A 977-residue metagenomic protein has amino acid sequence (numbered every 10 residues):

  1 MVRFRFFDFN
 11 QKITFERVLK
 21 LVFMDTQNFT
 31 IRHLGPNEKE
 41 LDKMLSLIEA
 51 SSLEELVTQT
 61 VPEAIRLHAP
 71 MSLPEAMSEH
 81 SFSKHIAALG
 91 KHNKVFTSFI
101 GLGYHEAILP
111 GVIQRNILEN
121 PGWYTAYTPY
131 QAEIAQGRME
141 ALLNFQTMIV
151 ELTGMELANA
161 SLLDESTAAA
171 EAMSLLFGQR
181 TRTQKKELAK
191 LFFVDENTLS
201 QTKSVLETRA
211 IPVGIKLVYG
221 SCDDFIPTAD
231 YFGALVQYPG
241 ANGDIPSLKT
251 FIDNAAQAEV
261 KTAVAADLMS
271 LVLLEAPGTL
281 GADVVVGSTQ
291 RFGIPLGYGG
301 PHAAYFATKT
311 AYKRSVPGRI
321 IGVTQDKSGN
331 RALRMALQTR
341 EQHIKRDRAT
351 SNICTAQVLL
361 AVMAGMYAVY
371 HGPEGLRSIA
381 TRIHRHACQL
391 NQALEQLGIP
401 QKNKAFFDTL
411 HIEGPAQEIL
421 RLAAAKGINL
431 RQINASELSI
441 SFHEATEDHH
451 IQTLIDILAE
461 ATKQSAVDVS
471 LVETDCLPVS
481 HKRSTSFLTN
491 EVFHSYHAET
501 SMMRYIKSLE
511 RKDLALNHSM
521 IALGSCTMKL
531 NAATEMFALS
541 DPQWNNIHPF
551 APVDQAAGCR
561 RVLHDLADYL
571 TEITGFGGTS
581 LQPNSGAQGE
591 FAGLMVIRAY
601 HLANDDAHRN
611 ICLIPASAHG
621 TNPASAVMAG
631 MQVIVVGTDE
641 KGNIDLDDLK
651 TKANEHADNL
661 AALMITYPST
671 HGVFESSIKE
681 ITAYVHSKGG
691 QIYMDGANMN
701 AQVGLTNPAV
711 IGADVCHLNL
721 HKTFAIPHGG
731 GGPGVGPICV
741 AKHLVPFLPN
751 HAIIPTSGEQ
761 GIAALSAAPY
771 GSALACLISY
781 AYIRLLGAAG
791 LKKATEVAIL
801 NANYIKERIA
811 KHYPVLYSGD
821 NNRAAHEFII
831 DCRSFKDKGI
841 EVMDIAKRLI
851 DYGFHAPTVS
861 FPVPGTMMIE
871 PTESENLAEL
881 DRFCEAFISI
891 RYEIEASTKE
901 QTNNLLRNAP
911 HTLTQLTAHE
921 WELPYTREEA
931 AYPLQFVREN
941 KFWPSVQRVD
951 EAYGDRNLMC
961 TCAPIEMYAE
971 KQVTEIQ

Functional and structural regions predicted by a protein language model:
F6-I13, K20: Polybasic, lysine-rich low-complexity intrinsically disordered segments
L21-L47, Q59-F99, I108-Y124, Y130-E133 (+14 more regions): Non-catalytic terminal extensions of PLP-dependent enzymes
M44, T167-A332, L394, F407 (+8 more regions): Conserved PLP-enzyme active-site core in the AAT-like
A50-A64, A282-G287, A713-C716: TRNA-binding/sensing appendages of the translation machinery
T128-R138, N144-Q146, N159: N-terminal export/assembly segments and adjacent metallocofactor-ligating motifs of anaerobic energy-metabolism
M148-A169, L188: A conserved hydrophobic secondary-structure block that centers on an alpha-helix together with its immediately flanking
A158, K216-G220, K402, R431 (+3 more regions): General small-molecule cofactor/ligand-binding pocket signal
